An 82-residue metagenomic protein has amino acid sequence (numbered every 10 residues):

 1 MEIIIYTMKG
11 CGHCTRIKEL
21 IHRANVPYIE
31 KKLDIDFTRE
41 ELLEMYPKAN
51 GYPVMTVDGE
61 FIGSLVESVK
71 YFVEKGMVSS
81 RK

Functional and structural regions predicted by a protein language model:
M1-V26: Local sequence-structure signature of Cys/Sec-based thiol-disulfide redox active-site neighborhoods
E2, L43, R81-K82: C-terminal alpha-helical interaction module
Y28-E30, F61: Conserved beta-strand scaffold positions in the cores of enzyme catalytic domains, especially in NTP/NDP-utilizing
K32-A49: Thioredoxin-like thiol-disulfide oxidoreductase module
Y46-T56, L65-V66: Structural micro-motif
V57-K82: Non-catalytic, surface beta->alpha helical segment in thiol-disulfide oxidoreductase systems
